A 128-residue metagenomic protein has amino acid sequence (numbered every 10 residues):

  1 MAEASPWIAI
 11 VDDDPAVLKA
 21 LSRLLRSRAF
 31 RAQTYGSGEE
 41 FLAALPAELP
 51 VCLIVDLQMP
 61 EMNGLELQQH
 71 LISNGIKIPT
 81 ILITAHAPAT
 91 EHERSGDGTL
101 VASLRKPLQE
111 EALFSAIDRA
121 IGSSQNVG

Functional and structural regions predicted by a protein language model:
P15-Q33: Two-component/phosphorelay signaling modules centered on CheY-like receiver
G36-S37, N63-L67: Acidic catalytic/metal-coordinating carboxylates
L45-E48, H70-K77, G98: Conserved phosphotransfer cores of two-component systems
E48-I54: Active-site beta3 strand of CheY-like receiver
M59: Receiver (REC) domain active-site loop signature in two-component systems and cognate sites in sensor histidine kinases
E66, A87-S103, S115: Alpha4 helix (beta4-alpha4-beta5 surface) of REC/receiver domains from two-component response regulators
I83-T84: Hydrophobic/aromatic residues positioned on beta-strands within the core alpha/beta folds
L108-D118, Q125: C-terminal output helix
